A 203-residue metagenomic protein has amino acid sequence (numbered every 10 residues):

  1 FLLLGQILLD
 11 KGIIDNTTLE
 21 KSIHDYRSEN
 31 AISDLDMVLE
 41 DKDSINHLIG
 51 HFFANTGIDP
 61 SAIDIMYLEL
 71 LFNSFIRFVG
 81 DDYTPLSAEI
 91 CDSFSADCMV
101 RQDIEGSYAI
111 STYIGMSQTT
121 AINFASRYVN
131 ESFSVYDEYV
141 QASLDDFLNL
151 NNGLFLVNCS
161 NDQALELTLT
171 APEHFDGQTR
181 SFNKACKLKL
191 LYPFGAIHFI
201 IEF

Functional and structural regions predicted by a protein language model:
F1-M66, N73, R77, S93 (+3 more regions): Non-catalytic accessory regions
I14-D15, D81, S132, L165: Short coil/loop linkers at secondary-structure junctions
D34-L35, V140, T170, G177: Alpha-helix boundary/capping detector
D36, E40-K42, H47-E138, K189-F203: Generalized protein targeting/export and membrane-interface segments
V79-L86, F155, C159-Q163: Long, hydrophobic, amphipathic alpha-helical segments used as structural scaffolds
P85-S93, Q163-R180: Long, charged, glycine-rich C-terminal linkers/tails
N130-N149, L156, S160-A164: Conserved helix-adjacent loop modules within structured domains
L169-F203: Extended, amphipathic alpha-helical stalk segments that mediate dimerization and serve as stator/scaffold rods within
